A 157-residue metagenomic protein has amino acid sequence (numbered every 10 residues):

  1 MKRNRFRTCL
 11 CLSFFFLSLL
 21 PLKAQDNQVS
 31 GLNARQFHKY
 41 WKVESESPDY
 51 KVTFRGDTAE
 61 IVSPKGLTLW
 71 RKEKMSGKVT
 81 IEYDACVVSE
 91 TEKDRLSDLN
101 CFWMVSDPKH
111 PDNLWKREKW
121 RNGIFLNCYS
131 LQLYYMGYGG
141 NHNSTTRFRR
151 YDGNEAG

Functional and structural regions predicted by a protein language model:
M1-L10: Bacterial N-terminal signal peptides that target proteins for export
L10-S18: Bacterial N-terminal signal peptides
L20-A24: Sec/Tat signal peptide C-region and signal peptidase I cleavage site
Q25-E46, K72: Extracellular carbohydrate-recognition regions
E46-K51, V79: Short, functional N-terminal and low-complexity linear motifs
Y50-L67: Short carbohydrate-recognition loop motifs
G66-D152: Secretory/extracellular carbohydrate-interaction modules and structurally similar beta-sandwich "look-alikes"
G153-G157: Short, intrinsically disordered, charge-balanced linker/junction segments flanking boundaries in proteins
